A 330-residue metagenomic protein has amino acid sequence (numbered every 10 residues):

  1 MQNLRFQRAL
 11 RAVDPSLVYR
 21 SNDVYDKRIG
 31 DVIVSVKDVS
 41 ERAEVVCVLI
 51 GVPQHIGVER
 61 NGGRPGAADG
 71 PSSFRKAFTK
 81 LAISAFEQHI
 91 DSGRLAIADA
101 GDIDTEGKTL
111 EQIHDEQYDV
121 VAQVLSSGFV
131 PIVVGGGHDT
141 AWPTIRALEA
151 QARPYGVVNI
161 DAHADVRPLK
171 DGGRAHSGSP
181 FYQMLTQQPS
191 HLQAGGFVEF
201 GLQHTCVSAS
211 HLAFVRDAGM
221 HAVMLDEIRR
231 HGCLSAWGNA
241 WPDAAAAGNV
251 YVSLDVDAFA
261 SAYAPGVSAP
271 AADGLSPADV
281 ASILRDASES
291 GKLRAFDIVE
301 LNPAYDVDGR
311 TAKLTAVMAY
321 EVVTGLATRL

Functional and structural regions predicted by a protein language model:
Q2-V52, I56-L330: Conserved alpha-helical scaffold segments that buttress catalytic/binding sites
